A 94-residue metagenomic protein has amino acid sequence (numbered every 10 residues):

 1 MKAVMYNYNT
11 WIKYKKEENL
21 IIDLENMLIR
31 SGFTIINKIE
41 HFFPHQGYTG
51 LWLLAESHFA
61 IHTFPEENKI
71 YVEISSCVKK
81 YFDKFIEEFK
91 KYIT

Functional and structural regions predicted by a protein language model:
M1-T94: Polybasic/polar functional segments that serve as interface/processing modules
